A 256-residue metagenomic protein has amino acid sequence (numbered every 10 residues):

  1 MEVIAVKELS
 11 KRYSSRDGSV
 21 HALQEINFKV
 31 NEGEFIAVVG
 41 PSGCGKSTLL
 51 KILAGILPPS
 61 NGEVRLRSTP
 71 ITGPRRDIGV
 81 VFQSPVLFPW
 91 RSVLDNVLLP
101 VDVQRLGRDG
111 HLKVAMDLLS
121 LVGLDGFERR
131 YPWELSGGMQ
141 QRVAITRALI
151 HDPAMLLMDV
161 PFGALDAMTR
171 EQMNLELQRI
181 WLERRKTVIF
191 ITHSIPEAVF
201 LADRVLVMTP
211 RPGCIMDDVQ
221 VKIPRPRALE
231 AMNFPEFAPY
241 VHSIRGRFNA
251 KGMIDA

Functional and structural regions predicted by a protein language model:
V39-P41: The feature captures the beta-strand-to-loop junction immediately N-terminal to the Walker
A54: Helix-to-loop junction immediately C-terminal to a conserved catalytic motif
G62-P74, V114: Conserved ABC transporter NBD signature motif
R91-L98: Short coil-to-helix segment of the ABC ATPase nucleotide-binding domain corresponding to the Q-loop/switch region
L98, D102, D109-F127, R179: Conserved ABC ATPase "signature" region
R130-W133, H151: Conserved signature/switch motifs of ABC ATPase nucleotide-binding domains
I145: Hydrophobic anchor residue at the start of the ABC signature
L156-D159: Catalytic Walker B motif of ABC-type/P-loop ATPase nucleotide-binding domains
